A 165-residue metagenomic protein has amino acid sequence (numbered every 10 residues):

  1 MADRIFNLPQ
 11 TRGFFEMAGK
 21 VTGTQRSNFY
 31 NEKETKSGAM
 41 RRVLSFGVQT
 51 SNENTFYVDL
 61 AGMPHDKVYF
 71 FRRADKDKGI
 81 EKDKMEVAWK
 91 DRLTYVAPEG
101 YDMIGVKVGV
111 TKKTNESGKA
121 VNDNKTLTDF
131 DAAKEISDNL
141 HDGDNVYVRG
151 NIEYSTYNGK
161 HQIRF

Functional and structural regions predicted by a protein language model:
M1-F165: OB-fold and OB-like single-stranded nucleic-acid-recognition modules and their adjacent interaction interfaces
